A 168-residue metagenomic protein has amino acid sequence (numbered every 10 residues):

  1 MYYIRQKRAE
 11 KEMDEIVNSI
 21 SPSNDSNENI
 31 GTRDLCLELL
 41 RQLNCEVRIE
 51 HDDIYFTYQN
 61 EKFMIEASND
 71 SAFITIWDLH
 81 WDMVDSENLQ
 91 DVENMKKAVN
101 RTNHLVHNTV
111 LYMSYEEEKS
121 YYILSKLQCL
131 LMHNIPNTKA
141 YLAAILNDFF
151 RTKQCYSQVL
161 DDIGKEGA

Functional and structural regions predicted by a protein language model:
M1-D70: Charge-rich, low-complexity N-terminal segments
I54-Y55, A72-I74, Y121-I123: Hydrophobic residues embedded in beta-strands of well-ordered beta-sheets
I65-D85: A short acidic-to-branched-hydrophobic micro-motif
L79-K126: Short, internal acidic amphipathic alpha-helical interface segments that mediate docking to partner proteins
L131-N147: A short acidic/glycine-rich loop-to-helix N-cap element
C155-Y156: Long, charge-dense
L160-A168: Short, highly charged C-terminal tails/helix-capping segments
